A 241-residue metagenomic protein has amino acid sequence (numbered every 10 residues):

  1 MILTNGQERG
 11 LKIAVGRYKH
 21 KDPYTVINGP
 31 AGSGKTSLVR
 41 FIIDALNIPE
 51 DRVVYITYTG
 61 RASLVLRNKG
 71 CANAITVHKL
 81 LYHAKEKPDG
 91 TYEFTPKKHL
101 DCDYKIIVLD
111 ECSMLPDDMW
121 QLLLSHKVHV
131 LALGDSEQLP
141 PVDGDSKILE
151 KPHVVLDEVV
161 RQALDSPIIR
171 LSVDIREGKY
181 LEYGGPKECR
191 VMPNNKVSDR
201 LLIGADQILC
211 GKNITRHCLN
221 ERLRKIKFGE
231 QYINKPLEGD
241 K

Functional and structural regions predicted by a protein language model:
M1-E8: Dynamic helix-loop-helix/coil hinge segments at AAA+ ATPase domain boundaries and subdomain interfaces
R9-S33, V128, E137-D240: Conserved helicase motor core of P-loop NTPases
L38, I42: Hydrophobic positions on the alpha1 helix immediately C-terminal to the Walker A/P-loop
D44-V54: Post-Walker A helix-loop "phosphate-sensing" segment adjacent to the P-loop in P-loop NTPases
V54-D103: Inter-Walker segment of RecA-like/P-loop motor cores
D103-I106, K127-L131: Loop/turn-to-beta-strand initiation segments
D110-E111, G134-S136: Walker B catalytic acidic pair
D117-V128: Short, conserved "post-DEAD/DEAH" coupling segment immediately C-terminal to helicase motif II within the SF2/RecA-like
